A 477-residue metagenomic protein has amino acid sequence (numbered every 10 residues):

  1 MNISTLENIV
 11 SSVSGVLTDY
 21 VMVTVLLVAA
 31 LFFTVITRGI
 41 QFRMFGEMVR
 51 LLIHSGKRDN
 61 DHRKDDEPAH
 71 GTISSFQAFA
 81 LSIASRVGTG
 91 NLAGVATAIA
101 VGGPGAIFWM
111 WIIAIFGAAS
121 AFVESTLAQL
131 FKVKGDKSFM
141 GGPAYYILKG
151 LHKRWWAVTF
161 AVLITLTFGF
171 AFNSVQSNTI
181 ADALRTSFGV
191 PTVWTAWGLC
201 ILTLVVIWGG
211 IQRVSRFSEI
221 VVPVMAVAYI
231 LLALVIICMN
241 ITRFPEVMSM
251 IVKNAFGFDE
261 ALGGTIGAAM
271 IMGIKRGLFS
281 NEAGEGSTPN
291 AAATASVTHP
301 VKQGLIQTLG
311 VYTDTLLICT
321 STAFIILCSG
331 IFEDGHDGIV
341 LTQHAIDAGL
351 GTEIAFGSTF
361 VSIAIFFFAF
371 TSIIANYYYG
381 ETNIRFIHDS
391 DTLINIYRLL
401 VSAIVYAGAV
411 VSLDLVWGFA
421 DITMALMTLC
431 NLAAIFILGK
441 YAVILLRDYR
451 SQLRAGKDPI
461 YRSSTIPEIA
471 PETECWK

Functional and structural regions predicted by a protein language model:
M1-A84, T89, A100-G105, Y406 (+1 more regions): N-terminal alpha-helical transmembrane segments of multi-pass membrane transport and channel/translocase proteins
N2-L6, I36-Q41, G90-V95, P104 (+6 more regions): Transmembrane helix-loop junctions in multi-pass membrane proteins
G15-H54, A100-K137, T313-S321, I422-L432: Extracellular loop-to-transmembrane helix junctions
V23-V28, W156-T165, T186-I211, A228-Y229 (+2 more regions): Transmembrane alpha-helical segments of multi-pass small-molecule transport proteins
V25-F32, T37-V49, I53, N178-L184 (+3 more regions): Membrane-interface loop-to-helix entry segments
F33-T34, I113-K137, P143-I207, I363-I373: Helix-loop-helix module between adjacent transmembrane segments
D61-I99, L127-L130, D136-A144, L148 (+1 more regions): Alpha-helical membrane segments and immediately flanking helix-loop junctions that form or couple to the substrate/ion
F122-F131, D136, L232-M250, G264 (+2 more regions): Extracellular/periplasmic helix-exit of transmembrane alpha-helices
